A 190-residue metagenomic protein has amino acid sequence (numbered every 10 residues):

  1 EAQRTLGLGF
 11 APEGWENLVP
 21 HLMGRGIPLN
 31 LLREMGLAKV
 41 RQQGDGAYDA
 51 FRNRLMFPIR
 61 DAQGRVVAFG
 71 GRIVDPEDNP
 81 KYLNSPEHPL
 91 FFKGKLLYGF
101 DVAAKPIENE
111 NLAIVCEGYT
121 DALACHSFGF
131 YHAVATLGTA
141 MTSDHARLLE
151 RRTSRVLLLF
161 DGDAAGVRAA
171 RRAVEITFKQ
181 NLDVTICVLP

Functional and structural regions predicted by a protein language model:
E1-T5, V188-P190: Proteins with a high burden of low-complexity, intrinsically disordered sequence enriched in S/T/G/P/A and R, requiring
Q3-T5, F10-G14: Terminal amphipathic helices with adjacent charged low-complexity linkers/tails
Q3-T5, N111, N181: Short secondary-structure junction motifs
G7, F92, L159-G162: Generic alpha-helical structural element
G14-V156, A169-A170: Phosphate-handling DNA/RNA-contact segment within nucleic-acid enzymes
M141-P190: Conserved phosphate-handling catalytic cores of large alpha/beta enzymes
